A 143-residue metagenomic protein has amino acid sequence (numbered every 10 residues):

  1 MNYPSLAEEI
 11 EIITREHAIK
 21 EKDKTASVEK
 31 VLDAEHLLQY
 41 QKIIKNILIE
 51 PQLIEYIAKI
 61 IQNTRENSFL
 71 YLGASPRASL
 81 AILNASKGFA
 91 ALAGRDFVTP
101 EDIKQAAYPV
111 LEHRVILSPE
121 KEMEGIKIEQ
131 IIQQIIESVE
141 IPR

Functional and structural regions predicted by a protein language model:
M1-K59: Conserved AAA+ ATPase core "coupling" helix
I10, E16-H17, I61, S86 (+2 more regions): Generic hydrophobic/packing signal
R15, I19, N46, N63 (+2 more regions): A structural signal for alpha-helix termini and helix-coil/disorder junctions
Y40-I44, T64, F89: Charged, low-complexity, helix-prone segments enriched in Lys/Glu/Asp/Gln
L48, I61-S68: Alpha-helix capping/termination and helix-coil
A58-Q62, Y108: Amphipathic, well-packed alpha-helical segments that form the structural scaffold of globular domains
E66-R143: C-terminal engagement/docking regions of AAA+ P-loop ATPases
